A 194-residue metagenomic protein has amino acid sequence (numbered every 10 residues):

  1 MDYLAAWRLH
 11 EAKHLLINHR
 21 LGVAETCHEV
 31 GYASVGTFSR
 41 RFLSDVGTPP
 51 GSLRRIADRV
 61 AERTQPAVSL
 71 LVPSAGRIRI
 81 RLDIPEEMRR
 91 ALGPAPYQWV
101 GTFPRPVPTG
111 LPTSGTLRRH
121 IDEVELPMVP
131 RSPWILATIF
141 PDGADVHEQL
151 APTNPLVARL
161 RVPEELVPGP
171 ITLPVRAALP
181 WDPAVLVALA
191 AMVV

Functional and structural regions predicted by a protein language model:
M1-E29, V60-P73: Terminal helix-turn-helix DNA-binding modules in bacterial transcription factors
G76-E86, V100: A short, amphipathic beta-strand motif
E87-P106: Short, ordered, surface-exposed loop/turn motifs in non-cytosolic proteins
P106-T116: Surface-exposed loop/edge segments in extracytoplasmic proteins
R119-V129: Exposed aromatic-hydrophobic patches
P130-D142: A short, solvent-exposed beta-strand micro-motif common in secreted/extracellular proteins
D142-L179: Structured interaction patches on ligand/partner-binding surfaces of diverse proteins
